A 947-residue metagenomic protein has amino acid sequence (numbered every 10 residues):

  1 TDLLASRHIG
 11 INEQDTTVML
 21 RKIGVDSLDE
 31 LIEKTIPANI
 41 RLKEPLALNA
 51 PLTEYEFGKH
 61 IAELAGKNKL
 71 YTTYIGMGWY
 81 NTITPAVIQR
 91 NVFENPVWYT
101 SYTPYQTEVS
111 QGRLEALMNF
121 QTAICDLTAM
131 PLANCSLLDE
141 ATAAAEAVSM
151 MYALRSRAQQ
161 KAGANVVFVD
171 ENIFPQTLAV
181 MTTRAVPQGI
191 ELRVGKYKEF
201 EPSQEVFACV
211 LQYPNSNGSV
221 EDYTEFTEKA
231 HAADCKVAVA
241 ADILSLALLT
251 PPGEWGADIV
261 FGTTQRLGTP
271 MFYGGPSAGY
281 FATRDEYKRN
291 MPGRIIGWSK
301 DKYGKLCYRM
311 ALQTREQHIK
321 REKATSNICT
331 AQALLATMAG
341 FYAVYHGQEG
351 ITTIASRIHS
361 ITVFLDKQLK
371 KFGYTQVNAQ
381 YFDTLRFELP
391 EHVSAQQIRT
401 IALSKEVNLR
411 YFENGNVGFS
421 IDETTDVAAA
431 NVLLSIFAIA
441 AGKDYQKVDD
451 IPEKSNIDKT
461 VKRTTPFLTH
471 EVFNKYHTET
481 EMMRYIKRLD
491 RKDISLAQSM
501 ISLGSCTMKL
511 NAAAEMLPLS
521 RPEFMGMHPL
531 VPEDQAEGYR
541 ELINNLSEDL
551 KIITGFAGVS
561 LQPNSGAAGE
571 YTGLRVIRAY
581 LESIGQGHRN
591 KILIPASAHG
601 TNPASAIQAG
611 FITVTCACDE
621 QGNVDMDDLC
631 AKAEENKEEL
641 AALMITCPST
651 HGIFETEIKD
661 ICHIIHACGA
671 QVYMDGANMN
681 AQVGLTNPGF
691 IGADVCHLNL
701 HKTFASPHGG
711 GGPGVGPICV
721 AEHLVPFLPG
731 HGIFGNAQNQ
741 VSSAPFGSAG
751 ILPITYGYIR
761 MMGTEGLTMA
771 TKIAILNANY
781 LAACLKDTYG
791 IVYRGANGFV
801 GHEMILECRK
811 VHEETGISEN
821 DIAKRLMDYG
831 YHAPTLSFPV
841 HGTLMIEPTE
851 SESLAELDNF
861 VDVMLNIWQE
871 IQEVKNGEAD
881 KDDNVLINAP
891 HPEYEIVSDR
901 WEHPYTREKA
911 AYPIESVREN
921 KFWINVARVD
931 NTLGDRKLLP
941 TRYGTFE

Functional and structural regions predicted by a protein language model:
T1-K22, K34-Y74, I83-Y99, Y105-Q111 (+13 more regions): Non-catalytic terminal extensions of PLP-dependent enzymes
V25-N39, A257-G262, A693-C696: TRNA-binding/sensing appendages of the translation machinery
P104-G112, L132-S136, N165-N172, Q212 (+1 more regions): Flexible, glycine/proline-enriched loop segments at strand-loop-helix junctions that form or flank small-ligand binding
G112, T142-C307, L369, F382 (+5 more regions): Conserved PLP-enzyme active-site core in the AAT-like
A123-A144, G163, V167: A conserved hydrophobic secondary-structure block that centers on an alpha-helix together with its immediately flanking
M130-P131, K161, G555-A557, Q586-H588: Short helix-loop-beta connector
A133, E191-G195, V377, R410 (+3 more regions): General small-molecule cofactor/ligand-binding pocket signal
T269-A282, E286-Y287, A331-L335, S420 (+5 more regions): Conserved phosphate/anionic-ligand binding catalytic regions in large, soluble enzymes, centered on
